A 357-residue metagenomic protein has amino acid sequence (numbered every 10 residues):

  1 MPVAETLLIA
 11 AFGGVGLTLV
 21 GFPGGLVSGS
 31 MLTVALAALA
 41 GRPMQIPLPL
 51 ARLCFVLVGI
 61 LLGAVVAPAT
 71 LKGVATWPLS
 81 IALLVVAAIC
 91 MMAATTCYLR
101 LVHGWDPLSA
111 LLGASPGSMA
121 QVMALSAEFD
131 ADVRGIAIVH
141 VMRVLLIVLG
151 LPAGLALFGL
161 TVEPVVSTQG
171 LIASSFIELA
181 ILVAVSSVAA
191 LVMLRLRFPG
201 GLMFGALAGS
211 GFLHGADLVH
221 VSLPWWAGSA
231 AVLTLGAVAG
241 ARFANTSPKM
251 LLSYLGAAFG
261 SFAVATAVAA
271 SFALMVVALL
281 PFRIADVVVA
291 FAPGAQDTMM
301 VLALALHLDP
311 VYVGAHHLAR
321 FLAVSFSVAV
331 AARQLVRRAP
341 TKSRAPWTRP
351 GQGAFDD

Functional and structural regions predicted by a protein language model:
P2-I9, V15, V66-C97, L179 (+2 more regions): Entry/N-cap segments of selected transmembrane alpha helices and their immediately preceding amphipathic helices
L7, A11, L146-L149, L160-L218: Core mid-bundle transmembrane helix pairs that form the ion/substrate translocation pathway in diverse multi-pass
G14-S28, L36, A40-A51, A190-F204 (+1 more regions): Flexible hinge motifs at transmembrane-helix junctions and intramembrane kinks/re-entrant loops in multi-pass membrane
G16-L32, A51-F55, W77-A88, S109-A114 (+3 more regions): Structural signature of hydrophobic alpha-helical transmembrane segments
M31-T76, G209-G215, W225-L252: Hydrophobic transmembrane alpha-helices of secondary-active transporters and Na+-translocating membrane complexes
P68-T76, L157-S174, A216-L223, K249 (+1 more regions): Membrane-interface helix termini and inter-helical loops of multi-pass transporters
V102-M142, F282-H316: Alpha-helical membrane segments and immediately flanking helix-loop junctions that form or couple to the substrate/ion
G117-V122, A137-A156, V268, Q296-T298 (+1 more regions): Membrane-embedded alpha-helical segments of transport systems, primarily multispan ion/solute transporters
